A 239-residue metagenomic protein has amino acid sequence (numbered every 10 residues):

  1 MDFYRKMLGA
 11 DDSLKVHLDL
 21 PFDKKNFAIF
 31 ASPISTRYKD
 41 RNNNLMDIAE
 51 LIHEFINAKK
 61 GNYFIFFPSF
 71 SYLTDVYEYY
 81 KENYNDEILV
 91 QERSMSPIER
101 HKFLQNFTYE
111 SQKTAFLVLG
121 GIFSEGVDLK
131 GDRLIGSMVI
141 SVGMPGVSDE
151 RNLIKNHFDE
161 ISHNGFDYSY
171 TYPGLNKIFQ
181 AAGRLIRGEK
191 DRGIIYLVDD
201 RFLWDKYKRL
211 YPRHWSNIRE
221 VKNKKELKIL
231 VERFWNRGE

Functional and structural regions predicted by a protein language model:
M1-E239: ASCE RecA-like P-loop NTPase motor cores that couple ATP hydrolysis to mechanical translocation on nucleic acids
